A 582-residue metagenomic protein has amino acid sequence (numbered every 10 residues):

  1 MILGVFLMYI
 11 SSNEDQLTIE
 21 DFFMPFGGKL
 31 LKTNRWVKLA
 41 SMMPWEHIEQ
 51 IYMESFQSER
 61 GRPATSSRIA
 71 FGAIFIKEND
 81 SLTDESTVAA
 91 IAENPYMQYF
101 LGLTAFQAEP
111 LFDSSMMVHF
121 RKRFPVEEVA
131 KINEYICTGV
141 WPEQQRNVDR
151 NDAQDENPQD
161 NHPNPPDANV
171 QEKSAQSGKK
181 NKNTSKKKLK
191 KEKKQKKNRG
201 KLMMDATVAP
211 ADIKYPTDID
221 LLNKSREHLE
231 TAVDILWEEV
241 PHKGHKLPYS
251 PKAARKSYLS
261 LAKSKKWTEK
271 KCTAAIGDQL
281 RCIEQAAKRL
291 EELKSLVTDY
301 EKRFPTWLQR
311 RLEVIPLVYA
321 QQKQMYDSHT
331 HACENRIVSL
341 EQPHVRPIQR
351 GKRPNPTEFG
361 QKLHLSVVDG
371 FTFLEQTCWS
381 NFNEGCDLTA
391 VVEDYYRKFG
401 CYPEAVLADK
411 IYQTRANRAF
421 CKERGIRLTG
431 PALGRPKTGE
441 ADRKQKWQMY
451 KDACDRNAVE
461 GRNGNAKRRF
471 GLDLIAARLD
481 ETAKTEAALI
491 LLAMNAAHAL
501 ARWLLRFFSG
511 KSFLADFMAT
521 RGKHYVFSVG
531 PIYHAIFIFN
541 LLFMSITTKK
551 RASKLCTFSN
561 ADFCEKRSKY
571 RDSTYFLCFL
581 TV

Functional and structural regions predicted by a protein language model:
M1-M43, E156, N161-H162, A168-K187 (+5 more regions): Charged, often Cys/His-bearing segments associated with DNA-binding zinc-finger transcription factors
T33-F75: Basic, short loop/linker segments at the boundary and entry of helix-turn-helix/winged-helix-like folds
N34, A73, T87, I91 (+10 more regions): Short, conserved catalytic/metal-binding motifs centered on acidic residues
R60-T65, P95, L407-R415, R435: Acidic, metal-coordinating catalytic cores used for nucleic-acid/nucleotide bond scission and strand-transfer chemistry
T104, A108-Q342: Active-site- or DNA-interface-adjacent structural scaffold in DNA-acting proteins
K352-K398: Electropositive, glycine- and tryptophan-enriched low-complexity nucleic-acid-binding patches
K410-D480: Helix-centered, glycine/charged polyanion-binding patches within enzymatic domains that contact phosphate-containing
K446, R469, D473-A476, A497-T547 (+4 more regions): A short, flexible helix-boundary coil/loop motif
